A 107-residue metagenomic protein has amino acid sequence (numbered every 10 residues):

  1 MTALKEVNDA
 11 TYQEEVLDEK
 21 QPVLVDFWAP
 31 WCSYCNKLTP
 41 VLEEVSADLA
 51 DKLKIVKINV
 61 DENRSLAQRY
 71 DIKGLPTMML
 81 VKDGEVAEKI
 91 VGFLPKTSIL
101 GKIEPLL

Functional and structural regions predicted by a protein language model:
A3, N8, W28, K54-V56: Conserved Rossmann-like nucleotide-binding pocket used by diverse enzymes that bind dinucleotide cofactors
L4-V23: A short beta-strand-turn-helix
K20, W28-W31, G74: Short pre-active-site segment immediately N-terminal to redox-active cysteine/selenocysteine motifs in thiol-based
K20-P22, K37-I58: Conserved helix-turn-beta segment immediately C-terminal to the redox Cys motif in thioredoxin-like folds
F27-V41: Conserved redox-active cysteine motifs that mediate thiol-disulfide chemistry, especially di-cysteine Cys-X(1-2)-Cys
I58-A67: Structural microenvironment flanking redox-active thiols in thiol-disulfide oxidoreductases
M79: Conserved catalytic/dimer-interface elements of ABC ATPase nucleotide-binding domains
K82-L107: Non-catalytic, surface beta->alpha helical segment in thiol-disulfide oxidoreductase systems
